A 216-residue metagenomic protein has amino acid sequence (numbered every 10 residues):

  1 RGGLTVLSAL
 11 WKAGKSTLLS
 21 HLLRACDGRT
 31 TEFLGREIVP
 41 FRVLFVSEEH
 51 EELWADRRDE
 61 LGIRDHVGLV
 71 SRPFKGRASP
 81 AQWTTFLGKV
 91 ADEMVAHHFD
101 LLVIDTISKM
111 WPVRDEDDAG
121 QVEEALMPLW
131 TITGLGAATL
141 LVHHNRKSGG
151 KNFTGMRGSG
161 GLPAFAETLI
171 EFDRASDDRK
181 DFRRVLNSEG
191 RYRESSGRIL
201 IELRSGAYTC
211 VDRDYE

Functional and structural regions predicted by a protein language model:
R1, R213-E216: Short, intrinsically disordered, charge-balanced linker/junction segments flanking boundaries in proteins
G2-T5, F41: Pre-Walker A (Motif I) flank of P-loop NTPase domains
L4, K12, S108-D115, K147: A broad detector of the eukaryotic-type serine/threonine protein kinase catalytic domain
V6-L7, K12, S16-T17, L44 (+2 more regions): Phosphate-binding/switch region of NTP-binding enzymes
L18, L22: Hydrophobic positions on the alpha1 helix immediately C-terminal to the Walker A/P-loop
D27, M94, T133: Conserved ATPase "switch" residues in P-loop NTPase domains
T30-T31, R36-E124, R213-D214: Conserved inter-motif catalytic segment of the P-loop NTP-binding fold
